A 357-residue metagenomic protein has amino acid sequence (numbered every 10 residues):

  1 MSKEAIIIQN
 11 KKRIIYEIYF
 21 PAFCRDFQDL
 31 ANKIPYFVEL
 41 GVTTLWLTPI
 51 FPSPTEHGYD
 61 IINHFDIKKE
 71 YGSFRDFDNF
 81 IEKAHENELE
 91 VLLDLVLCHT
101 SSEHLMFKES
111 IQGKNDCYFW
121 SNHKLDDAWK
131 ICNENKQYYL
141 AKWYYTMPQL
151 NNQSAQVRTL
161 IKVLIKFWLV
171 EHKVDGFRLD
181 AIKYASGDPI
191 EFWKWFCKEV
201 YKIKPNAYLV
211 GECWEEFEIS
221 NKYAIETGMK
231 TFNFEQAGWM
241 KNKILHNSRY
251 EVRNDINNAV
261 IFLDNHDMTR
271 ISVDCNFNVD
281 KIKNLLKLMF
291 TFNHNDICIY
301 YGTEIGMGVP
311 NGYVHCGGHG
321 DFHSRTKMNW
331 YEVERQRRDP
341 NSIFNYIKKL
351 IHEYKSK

Functional and structural regions predicted by a protein language model:
M1-P52, D78, K83-A84, L245-E251 (+3 more regions): Carbohydrate-interacting/catalytic domains
K3-Q28, Y36-T43, I50-H172, W195-K204 (+1 more regions): Substrate-binding/active-site clefts of carbohydrate-active enzymes
I14-I18, L45-L47, V91-L93, F177 (+4 more regions): Hydrophobic faces of well-ordered beta-strands that scaffold small-molecule active sites in alpha/beta enzyme cores
F20-C24, F51, K68, L97 (+4 more regions): Short, flexible loop/turn elements at secondary-structure junctions
D29, G72-D76, Q153-I161, D188-F192 (+3 more regions): Soluble or luminal CAZymes and related metallo-dependent hydrolases
I81, H85, L89, F107 (+6 more regions): Active-site-proximal helices and loops of the catalytic beta/alpha 8
D255-F277: Active-site clefts of carbohydrate-active enzymes
N284-N293: Short, hydrophobic/amphipathic alpha-helical patches that form generic packing surfaces within helical domains
